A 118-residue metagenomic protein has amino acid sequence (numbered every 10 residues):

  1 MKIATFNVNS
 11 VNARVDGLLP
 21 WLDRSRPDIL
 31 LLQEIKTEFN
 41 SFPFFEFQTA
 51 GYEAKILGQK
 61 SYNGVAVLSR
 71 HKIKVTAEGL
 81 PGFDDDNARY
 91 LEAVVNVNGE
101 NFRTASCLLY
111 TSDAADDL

Functional and structural regions predicted by a protein language model:
M1-E53, Y62-V65: N-terminal, active-site-proximal structural segment of metallo-dependent hydrolase catalytic domains
D23, H71-K72, D113: Generic low-complexity, intrinsically disordered sequence content enriched in small uncharged/hydrophobic residues
I35-E38, F42-L109: Structured beta-strand-rich core segments of catalytic domains in phosphoester-bond hydrolases
Y110-L118: Single conserved hydrophobic/aromatic residue that forms the stacking wall/gate of nucleotide- or nucleobase-binding
